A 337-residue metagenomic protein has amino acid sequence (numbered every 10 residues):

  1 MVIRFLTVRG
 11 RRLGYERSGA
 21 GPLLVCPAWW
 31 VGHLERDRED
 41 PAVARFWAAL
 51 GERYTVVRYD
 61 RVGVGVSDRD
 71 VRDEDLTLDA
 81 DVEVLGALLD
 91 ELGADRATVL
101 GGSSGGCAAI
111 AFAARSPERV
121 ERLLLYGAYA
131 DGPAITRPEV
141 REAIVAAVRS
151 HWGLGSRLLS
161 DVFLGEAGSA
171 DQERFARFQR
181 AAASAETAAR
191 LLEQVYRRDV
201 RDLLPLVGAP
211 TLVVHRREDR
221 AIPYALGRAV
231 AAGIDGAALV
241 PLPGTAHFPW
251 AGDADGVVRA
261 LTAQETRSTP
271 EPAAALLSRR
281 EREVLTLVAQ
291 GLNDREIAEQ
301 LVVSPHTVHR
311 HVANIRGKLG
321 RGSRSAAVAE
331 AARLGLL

Functional and structural regions predicted by a protein language model:
F5-D68: Conserved HGGG/HGGXW glycine-rich cap/lid loop of the alpha/beta-hydrolase fold
D79-A97: Conserved acidic catalytic loop of the alpha/beta-hydrolase fold
I110, A114-R115, V120-S150: Flexible "cap/lid" loop of the alpha/beta hydrolase fold
G153-Q194, L203: Conserved alpha/beta-hydrolase catalytic His-Asp/Glu region
V207, V213-H215: Short beta-strand/loop motif that positions the catalytic acidic residue of the alpha/beta-hydrolase fold
R217-I222, H247-F248: Acidic catalytic loop of the alpha/beta-hydrolase fold
A237-L276: Catalytic active-site module of serine/aspartate enzymes centered on a nucleophile-bearing elbow/loop
P270-A313, G317-K318, A326-A329, R333-L336: Helix-turn-helix DNA-binding segment
